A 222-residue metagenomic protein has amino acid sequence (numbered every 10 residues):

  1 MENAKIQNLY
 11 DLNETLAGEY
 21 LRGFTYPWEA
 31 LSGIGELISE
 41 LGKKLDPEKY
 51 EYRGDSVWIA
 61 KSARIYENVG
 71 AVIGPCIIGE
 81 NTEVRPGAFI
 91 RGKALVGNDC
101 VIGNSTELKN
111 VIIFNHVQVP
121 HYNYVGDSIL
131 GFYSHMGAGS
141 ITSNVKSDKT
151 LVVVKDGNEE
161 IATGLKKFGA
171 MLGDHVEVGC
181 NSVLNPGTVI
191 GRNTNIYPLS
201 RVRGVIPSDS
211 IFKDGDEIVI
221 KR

Functional and structural regions predicted by a protein language model:
M1-S56, K61-S62, N193, L199 (+2 more regions): Terminal amphipathic alpha-helical/low-complexity segments used for targeting or macromolecular assembly
A17-G18, I113-N115, P120-R222: Glycine-rich hexapeptide-repeat left-handed beta-helix
Y26, T82, V111: Conserved hydrophobic/aromatic pocket- or pore-lining residues that grip, position, or stack substrates in active sites
R53-D55, G74, P86, G92 (+2 more regions): Short, conserved secondary-structure segments in the cores of folded domains
W58, I77, L95, M171 (+1 more regions): ABC ATPase A-loop
K61, I65-S105: Glycine-rich active-site/cofactor-binding loop and its immediate structural neighborhood
